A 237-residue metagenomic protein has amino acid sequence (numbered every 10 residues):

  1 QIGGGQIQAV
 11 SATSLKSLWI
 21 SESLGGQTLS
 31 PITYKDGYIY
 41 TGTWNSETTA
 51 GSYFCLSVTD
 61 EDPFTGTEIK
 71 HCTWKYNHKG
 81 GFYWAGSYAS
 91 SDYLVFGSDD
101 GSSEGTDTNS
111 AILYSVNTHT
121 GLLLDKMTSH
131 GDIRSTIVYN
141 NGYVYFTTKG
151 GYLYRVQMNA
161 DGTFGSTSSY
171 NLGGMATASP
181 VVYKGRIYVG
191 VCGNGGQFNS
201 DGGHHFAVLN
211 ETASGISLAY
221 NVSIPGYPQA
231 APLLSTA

Functional and structural regions predicted by a protein language model:
Q1-A237: Extracytoplasmic/lumenal domain signature
